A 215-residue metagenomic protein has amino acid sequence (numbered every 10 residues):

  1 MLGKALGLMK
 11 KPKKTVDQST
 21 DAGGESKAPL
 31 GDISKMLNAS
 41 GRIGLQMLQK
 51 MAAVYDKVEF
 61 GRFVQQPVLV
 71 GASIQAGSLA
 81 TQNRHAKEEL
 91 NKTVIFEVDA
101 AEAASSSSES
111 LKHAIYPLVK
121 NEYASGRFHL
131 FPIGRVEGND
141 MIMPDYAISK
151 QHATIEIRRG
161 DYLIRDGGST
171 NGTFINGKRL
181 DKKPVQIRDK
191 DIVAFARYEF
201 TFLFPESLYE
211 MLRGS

Functional and structural regions predicted by a protein language model:
M1-M143, E206-S215: Intrinsically disordered, low-complexity acidic Ser/Thr-rich regulatory segments
I74, G138, I148, G160 (+4 more regions): Residue-level signature for short turns and capping positions that connect secondary-structure elements
R127, R158, D181: Exposed loop/turn and edge beta-strand positions of beta-sandwich/beta-sheet ligand-binding modules
I133, Q151-E156, G160-I175, K190-I192 (+1 more regions): Short hydrophobic/aromatic patches on the structural cores and recognition surfaces of FHA
G138, M143, K150, L180-K182 (+1 more regions): A structural connector/turn signal
P144-Y146, R165: Surface-exposed loop and edge beta-strand positions of immunoglobulin-like domains
F174-S215: C-terminal boundary/linker segments immediately following FHA domains
